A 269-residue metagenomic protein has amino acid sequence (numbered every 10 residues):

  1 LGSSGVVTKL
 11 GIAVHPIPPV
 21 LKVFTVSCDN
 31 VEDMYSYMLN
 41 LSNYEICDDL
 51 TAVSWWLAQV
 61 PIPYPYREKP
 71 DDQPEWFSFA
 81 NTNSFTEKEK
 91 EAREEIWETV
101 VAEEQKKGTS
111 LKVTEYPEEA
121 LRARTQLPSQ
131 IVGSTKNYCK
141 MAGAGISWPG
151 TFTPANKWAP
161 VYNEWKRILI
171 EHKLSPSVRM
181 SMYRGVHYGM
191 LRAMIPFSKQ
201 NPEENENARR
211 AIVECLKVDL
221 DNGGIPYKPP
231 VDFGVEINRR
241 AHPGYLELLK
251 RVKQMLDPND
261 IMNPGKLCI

Functional and structural regions predicted by a protein language model:
L1, K9-G11, D29, V53-W56 (+2 more regions): Fold-independent oxyanion-binding glycine-rich loops and adjacent beta-strand/coil segments at enzyme active sites
L1-L41: FAD-binding subdomain of flavoenzyme oxidoreductases
T25, E203-E206, E236-P243: Alpha-helix capping and helix-loop boundary segments enriched in small/acidic/polar residues
C28, Y35-E214, K228-F233: C-terminal substrate-recognition/cap domain of FAD-linked oxidoreductases
R167-L174, K217-G223, Q254-N259: Secondary-structure transition/capping motifs at alpha-helix termini and the adjoining loop/turn into the next element
I212-D219, G223-Y227, P243-Y245: C-terminal structured "cap/appendage" subdomains that terminate the fold
K228-I269: Activity-critical C-terminal alpha-helical subdomain
